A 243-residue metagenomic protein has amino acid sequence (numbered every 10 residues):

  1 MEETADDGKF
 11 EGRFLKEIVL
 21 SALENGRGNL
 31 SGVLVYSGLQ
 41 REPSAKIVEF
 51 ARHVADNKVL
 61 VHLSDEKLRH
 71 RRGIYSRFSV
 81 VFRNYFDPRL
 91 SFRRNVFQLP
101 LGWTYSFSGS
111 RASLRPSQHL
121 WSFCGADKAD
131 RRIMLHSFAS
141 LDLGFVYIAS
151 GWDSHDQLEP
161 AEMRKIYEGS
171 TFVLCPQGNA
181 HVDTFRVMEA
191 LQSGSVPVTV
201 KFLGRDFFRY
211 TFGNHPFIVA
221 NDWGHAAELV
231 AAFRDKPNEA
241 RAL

Functional and structural regions predicted by a protein language model:
M1-H215, V219, P237-A240: Nucleotide-sugar donor-binding catalytic core of glycosyltransferases
E162, H225-E228: An acidic, carboxylate-rich microenvironment
V219-H225: Alpha-helix N-cap recognition
E228-L243: Conserved donor-nucleotide binding/catalytic region of nucleotide-linked donor-dependent transferases
